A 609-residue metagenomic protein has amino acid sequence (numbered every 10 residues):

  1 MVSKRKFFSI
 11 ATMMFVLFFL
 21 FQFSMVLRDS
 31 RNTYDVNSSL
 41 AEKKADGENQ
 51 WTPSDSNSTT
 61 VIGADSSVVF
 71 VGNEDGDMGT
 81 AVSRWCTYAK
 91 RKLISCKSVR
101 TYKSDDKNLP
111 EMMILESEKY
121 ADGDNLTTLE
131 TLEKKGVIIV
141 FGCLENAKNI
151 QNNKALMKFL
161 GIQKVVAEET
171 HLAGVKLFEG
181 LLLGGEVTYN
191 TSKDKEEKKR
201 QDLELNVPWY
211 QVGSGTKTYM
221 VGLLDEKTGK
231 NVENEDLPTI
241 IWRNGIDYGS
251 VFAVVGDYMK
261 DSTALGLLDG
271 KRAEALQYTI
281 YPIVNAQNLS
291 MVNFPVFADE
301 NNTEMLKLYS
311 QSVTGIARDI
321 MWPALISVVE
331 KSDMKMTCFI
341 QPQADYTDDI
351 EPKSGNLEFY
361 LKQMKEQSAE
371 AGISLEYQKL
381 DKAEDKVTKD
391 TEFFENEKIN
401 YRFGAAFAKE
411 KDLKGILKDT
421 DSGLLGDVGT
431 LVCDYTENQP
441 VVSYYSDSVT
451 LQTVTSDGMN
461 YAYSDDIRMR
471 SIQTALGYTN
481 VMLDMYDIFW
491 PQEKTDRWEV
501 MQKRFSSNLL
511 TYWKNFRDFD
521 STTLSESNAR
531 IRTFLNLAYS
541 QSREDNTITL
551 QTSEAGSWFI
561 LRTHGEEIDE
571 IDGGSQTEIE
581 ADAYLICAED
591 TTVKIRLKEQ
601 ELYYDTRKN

Functional and structural regions predicted by a protein language model:
S67-E74, V140-A167, V296, P323-S422 (+2 more regions): Metal-dependent polysaccharide deacetylase catalytic core of the NodB/CE4 family, i.e., the active-site-bearing domain
V71-K148: Helical hinge/lid and interdomain linker segments adjacent to catalytic or ligand-binding clefts that mediate domain
L109-P110, K199-A286: A glycine-centered loop/beta-turn motif at secondary-structure junctions
A121-D124, A581-N609: C-terminal beta-strand-rich structural cap/linker in extracellular carbohydrate-active enzymes
A121-S192: A glycine-rich, often tryptophan-bearing local segment used as a flexible ligand/cofactor-contacting loop or short
G256, Y278-T279, N285-P295, V329 (+3 more regions): Catalytic grooves of carbohydrate-active enzymes
D257-Q363: Active-site beta->alpha N-cap acidic-glycine motif
S521-G565: Surface beta-strand/loop "capping" patches
